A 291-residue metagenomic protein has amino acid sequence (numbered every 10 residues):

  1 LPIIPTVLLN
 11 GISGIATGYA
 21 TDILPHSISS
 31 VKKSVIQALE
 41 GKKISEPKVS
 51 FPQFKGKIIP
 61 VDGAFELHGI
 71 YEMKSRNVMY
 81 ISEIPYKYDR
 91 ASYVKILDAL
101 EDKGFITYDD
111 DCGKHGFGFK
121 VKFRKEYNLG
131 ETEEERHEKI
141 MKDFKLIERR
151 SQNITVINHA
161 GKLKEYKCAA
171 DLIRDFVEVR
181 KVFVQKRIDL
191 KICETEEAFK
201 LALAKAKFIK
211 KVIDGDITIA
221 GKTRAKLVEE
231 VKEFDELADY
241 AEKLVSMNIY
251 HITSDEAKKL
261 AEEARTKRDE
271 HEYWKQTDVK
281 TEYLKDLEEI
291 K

Functional and structural regions predicted by a protein language model:
P2-S29: Conserved phosphate/anionic-ligand binding catalytic regions in large, soluble enzymes, centered on
V7-L9, S34-Q37: Phosphate-backbone binding and catalysis cores of DNA-processing enzymes
E40-K291: Charged, surface-exposed alpha-helical interface/stalk elements
